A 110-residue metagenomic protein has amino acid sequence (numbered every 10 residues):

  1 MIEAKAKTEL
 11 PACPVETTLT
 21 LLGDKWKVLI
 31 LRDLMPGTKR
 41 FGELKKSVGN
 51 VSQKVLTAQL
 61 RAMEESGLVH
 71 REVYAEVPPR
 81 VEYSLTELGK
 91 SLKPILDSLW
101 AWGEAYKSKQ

Functional and structural regions predicted by a protein language model:
M1-L10, K107-Q110: HhH-family (HhH-GPD) DNA N-glycosylase catalytic core used in base-excision repair
E9-V55, A75-E82: N-terminal helix-turn-helix DNA-binding core of bacterial DNA-binding proteins
V15, K93-G103, K107: Hydrophobic alpha-helical core bundles mediating ligand binding, dimerization, or RNAP-core interactions
Q59: Residues within the DNA-recognition helix of helix-turn-helix
E72: Short beta-strand His + acidic residue motifs that chelate non-heme Fe in jelly-roll/DSBH and cupin folds
A75-L99: Basic, amphipathic "hinge/linker" alpha-helix immediately C-terminal to the N-terminal HTH DNA-binding motif
